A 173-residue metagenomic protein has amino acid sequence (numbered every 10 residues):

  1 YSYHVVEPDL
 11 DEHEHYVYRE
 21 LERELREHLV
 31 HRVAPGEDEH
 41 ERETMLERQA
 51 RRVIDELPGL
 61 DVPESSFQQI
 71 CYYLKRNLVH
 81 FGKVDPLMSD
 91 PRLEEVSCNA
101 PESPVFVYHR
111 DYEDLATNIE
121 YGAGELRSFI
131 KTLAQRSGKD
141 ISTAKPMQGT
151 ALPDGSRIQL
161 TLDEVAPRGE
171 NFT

Functional and structural regions predicted by a protein language model:
Y1-Y112: N-terminal anchoring/assembly modules that precede and organize ATP-driven motor systems
C98-T173: P-loop NTP-binding catalytic core
